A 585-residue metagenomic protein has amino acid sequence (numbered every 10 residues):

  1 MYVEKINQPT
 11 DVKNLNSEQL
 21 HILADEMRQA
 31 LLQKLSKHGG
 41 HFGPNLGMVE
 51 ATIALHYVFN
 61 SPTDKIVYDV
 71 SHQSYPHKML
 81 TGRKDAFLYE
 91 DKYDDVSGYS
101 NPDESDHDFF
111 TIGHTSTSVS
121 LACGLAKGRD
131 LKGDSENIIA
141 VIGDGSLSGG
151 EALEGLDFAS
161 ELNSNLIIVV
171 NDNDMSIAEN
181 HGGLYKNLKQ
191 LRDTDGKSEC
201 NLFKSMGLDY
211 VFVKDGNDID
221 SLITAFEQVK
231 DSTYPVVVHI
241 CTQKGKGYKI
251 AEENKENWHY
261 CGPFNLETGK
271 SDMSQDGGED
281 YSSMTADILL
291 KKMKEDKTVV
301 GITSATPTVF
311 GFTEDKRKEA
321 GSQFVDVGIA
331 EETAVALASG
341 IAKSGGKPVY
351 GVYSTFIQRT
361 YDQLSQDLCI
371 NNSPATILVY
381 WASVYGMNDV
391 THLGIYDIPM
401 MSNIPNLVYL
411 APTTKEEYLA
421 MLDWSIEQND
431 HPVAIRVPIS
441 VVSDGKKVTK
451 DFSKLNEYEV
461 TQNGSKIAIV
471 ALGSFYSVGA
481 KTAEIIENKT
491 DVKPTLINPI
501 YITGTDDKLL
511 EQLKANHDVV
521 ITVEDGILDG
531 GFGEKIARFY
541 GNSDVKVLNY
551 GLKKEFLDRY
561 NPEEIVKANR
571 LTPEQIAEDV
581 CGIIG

Functional and structural regions predicted by a protein language model:
M1-M79, K204, D215-N217: N-terminal amphipathic, basic-rich helices that act as targeting or association modules
Q29-S36, S97-T111, G133-I139, T313-V325 (+4 more regions): Glycine/charged-rich beta-loop-alpha catalytic/anionic-binding loops adjacent to active sites
G40-M48, Y68-H72, S100-S120, I142-S146 (+7 more regions): Active-site nucleophile and cofactor-binding loops and adjacent substrate-binding regions of central metabolic enzymes
H41-L162, V299, S304, T313-E314: Cofactor-binding active-site loop characterized by glycine-rich and histidine/acidic residues
K65, Y248-Q358, Q363-S373, S465 (+1 more regions): Non-catalytic terminal/interface segments that mediate subunit docking, oligomerization, and allosteric communication
A86-V96, E161-M175, C369-W381: A glycine-rich helix N-cap at a beta->alpha junction
D108-F264, K270-G278, S282-D287, L407-H517: Glycine-rich ThDP/TPP pyrophosphate-binding loop and its adjacent helix/strand module within ThDP-dependent enzymes
P263, S271-Q275, G386-N388, V408 (+2 more regions): Peripheral docking tails and interdomain loops at the edges of cofactor- or intermediate-handling domains
